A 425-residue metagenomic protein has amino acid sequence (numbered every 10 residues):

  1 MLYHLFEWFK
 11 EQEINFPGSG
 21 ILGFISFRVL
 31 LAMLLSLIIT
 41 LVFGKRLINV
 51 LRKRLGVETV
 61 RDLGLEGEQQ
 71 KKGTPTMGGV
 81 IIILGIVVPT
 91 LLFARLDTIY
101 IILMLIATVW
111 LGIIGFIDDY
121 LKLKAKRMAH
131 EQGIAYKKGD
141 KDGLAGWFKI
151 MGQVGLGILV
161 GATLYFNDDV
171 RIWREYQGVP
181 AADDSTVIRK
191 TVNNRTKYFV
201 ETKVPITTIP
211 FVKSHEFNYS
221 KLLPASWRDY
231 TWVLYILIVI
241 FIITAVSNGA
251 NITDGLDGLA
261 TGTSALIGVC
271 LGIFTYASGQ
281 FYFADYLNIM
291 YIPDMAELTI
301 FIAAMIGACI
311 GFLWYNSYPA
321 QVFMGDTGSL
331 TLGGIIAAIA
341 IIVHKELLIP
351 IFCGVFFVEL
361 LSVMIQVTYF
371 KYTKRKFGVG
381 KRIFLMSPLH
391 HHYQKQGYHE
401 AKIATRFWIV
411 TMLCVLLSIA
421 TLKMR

Functional and structural regions predicted by a protein language model:
L2-L361: "…together with the soluble PPM/PP2C metallo-phosphatase catalytic core" -> "…together with the soluble PPM/PP2C
K45, K53-E58, G354-R406: Membrane-proximal soluble regions of multi-pass membrane proteins
I99, L360, H391, T421-M424: Hydrophobic transmembrane alpha-helix bundles
D169, R174, L417-R425: Juxtamembrane boundary at the C-terminal end of a transmembrane helix
K402-L422: Final/C-terminal transmembrane alpha-helix of multipass membrane proteins
